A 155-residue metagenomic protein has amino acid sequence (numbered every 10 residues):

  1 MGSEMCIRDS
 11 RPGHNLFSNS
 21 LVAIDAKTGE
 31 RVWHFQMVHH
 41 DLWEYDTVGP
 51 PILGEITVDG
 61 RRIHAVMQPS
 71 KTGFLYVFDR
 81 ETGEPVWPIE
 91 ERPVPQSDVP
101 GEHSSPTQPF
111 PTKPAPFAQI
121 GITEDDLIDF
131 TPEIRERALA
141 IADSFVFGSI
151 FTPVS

Functional and structural regions predicted by a protein language model:
M1-C6: Short, small-residue-biased leader/transition segments that mark boundaries at the very start of proteins
D9-T47, G54-R62, F74-T107, R135-S155: Extracytoplasmic/lumenal domain signature
H64-Q68: Hydrophobic beta-strand segments that make up the repeating blades of beta-propeller and related beta-repeat
K71: Short loop/turn segments immediately following the C-termini of beta-strands
F110: Short clusters of hydrophobic/aromatic residues that line enzyme substrate/ligand-binding pockets
P116, D126-D129, I134-R135: Conserved small-residue
